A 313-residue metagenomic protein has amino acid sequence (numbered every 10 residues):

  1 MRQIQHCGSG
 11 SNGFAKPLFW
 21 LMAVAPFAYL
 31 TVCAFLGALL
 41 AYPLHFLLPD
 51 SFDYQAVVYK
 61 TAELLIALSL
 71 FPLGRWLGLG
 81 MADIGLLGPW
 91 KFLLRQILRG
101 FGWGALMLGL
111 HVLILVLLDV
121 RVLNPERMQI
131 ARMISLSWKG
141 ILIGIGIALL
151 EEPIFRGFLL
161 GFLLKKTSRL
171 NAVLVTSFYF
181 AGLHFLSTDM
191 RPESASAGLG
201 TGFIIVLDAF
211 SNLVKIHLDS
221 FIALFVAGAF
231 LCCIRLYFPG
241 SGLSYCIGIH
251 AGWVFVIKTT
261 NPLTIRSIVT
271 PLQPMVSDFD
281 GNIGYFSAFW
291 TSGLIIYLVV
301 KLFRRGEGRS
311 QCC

Functional and structural regions predicted by a protein language model:
M1-L94, A105, G109-V112, V116-R121 (+6 more regions): N-terminal, membrane-interfacial amphipathic/helix-forming hydrophobic leader that caps and precedes the first
G10-A15, L86-W90, M128-S135, L164-T167 (+1 more regions): Helix-boundary and loop/linker segments of multi-pass membrane transporters
W20-V24, V57, I97-G102, S137-W138 (+4 more regions): Hydrophobic alpha-helical transmembrane segments
I97, F101, A105, I141 (+7 more regions): Residue-level signature of the transmembrane alpha-helical core of multi-pass small-molecule transporters
R121-I154, F158-L159: Hydrophobic alpha-helical segments and helix pairs
E126-I134, R191-P192, S196-H217, F221: Secretory targeting signals
P153-G182, L186-I204, R235-G242: Membrane-interface helix/loop boundary segments of multi-pass membrane proteins
F225-P239: Alpha-helical transmembrane segments in multipass membrane proteins, preferentially the mid-helix core
